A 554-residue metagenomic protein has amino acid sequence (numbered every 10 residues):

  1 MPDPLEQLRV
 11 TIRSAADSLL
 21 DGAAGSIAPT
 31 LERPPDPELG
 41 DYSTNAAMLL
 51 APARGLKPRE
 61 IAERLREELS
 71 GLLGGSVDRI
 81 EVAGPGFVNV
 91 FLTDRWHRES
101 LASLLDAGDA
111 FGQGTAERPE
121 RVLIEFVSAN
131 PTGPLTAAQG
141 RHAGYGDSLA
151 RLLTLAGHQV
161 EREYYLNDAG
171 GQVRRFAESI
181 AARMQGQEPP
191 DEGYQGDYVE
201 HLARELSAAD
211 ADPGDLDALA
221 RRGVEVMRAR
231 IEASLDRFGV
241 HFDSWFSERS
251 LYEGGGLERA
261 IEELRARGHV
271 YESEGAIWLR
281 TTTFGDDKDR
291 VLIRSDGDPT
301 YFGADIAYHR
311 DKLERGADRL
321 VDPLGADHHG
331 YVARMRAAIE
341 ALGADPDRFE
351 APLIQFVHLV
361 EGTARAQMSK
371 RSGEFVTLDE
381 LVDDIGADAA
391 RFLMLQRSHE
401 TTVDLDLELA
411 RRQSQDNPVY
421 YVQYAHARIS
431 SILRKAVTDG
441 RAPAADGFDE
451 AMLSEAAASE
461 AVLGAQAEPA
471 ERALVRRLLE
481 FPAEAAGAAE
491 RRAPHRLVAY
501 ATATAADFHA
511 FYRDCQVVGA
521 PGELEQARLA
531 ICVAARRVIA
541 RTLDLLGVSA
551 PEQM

Functional and structural regions predicted by a protein language model:
M1-R98, L105-M554: Non-catalytic interaction-recognition regions
